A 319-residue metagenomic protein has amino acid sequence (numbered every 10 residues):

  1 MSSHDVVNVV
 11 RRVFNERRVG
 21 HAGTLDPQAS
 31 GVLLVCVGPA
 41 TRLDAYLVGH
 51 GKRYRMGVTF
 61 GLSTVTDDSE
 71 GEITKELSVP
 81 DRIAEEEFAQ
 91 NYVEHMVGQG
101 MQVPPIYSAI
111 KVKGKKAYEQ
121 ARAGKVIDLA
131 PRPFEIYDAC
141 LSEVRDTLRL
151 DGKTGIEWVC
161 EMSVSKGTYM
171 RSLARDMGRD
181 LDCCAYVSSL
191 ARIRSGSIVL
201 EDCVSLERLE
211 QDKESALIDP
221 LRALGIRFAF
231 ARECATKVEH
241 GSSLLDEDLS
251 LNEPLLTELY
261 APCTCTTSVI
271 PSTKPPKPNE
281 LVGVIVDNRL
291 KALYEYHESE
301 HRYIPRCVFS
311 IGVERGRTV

Functional and structural regions predicted by a protein language model:
M1-H21, L25, A29, G155-E157 (+1 more regions): Accessory RNA 3′-end/elbow-binding domains used by RNA modification enzymes
M1-S30, P39-E207, S299, I311-V319: Non-catalytic RNA-recognition surface used by pseudouridine synthases
V35: Phosphate-centric recognition/catalysis
